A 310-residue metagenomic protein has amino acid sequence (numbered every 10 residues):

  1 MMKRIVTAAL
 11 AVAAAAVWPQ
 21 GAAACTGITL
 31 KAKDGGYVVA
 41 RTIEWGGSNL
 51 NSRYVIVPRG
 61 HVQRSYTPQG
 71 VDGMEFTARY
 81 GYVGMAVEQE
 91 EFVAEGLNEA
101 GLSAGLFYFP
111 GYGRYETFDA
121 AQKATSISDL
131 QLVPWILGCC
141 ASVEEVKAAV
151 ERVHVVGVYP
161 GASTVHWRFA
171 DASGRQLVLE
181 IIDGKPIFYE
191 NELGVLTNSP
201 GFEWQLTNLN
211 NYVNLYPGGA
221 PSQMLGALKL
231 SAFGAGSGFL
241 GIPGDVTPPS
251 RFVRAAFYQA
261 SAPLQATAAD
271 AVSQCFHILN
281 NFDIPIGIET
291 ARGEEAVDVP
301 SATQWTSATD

Functional and structural regions predicted by a protein language model:
M1-A9: Bacterial N-terminal signal peptides that target proteins for export
P19-Q20: N-terminal signal peptide c-region/cleavage motif recognized by signal peptidases
A23-V38, G46, S52, A149 (+3 more regions): C-terminus-biased signal that marks the final domain/tail of proteins
A24-A124, G161: A contiguous strand-loop segment
V38-A40, S103-L106, R168-A170, V178 (+1 more regions): Structural recognition of the beta-strand scaffold that forms the well-ordered cores of secreted hydrolase catalytic
S48-N49, F107, R114-Y115, L177-E180 (+2 more regions): Short helix/loop capping segments that flank catalytic or ligand/cofactor-binding pockets
Q122-V156, P160-G161, A268-Q274: Proteins synthesized as precursors that undergo proteolytic processing into mature forms
R152-P186: Catalytic cofactor-binding cores of redox enzymes
